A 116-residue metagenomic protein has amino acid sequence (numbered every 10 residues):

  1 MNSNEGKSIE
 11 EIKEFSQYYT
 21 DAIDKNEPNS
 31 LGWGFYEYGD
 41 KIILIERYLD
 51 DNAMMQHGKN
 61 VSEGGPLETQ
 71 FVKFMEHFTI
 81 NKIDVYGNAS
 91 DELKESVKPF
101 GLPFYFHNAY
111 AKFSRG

Functional and structural regions predicted by a protein language model:
M1-I42, L49-N60, E76-G116: Short S/T/G/P-rich N-terminal loop/turn motif that feeds into the first structured element of a domain
E63: Catalytic core of nucleotide-sugar-dependent glycosyltransferases
P66-K73: A short, acidic, amphipathic alpha-helical segment used as a generic capping/interface helix at domain edges
